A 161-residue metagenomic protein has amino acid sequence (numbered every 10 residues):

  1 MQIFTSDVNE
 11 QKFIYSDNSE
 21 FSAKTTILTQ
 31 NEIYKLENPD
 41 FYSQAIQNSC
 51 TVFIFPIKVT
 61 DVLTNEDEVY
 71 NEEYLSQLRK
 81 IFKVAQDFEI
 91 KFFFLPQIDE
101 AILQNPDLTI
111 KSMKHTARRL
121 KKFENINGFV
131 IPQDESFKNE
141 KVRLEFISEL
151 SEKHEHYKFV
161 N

Functional and structural regions predicted by a protein language model:
M1-V52, R118-K121: Non-catalytic accessory regions flanking glycosidase/transglycosidase catalytic cores in CAZymes
I3, L108, F146: Substrate-binding cleft/loops of secretory-pathway carbohydrate-active enzymes
T29-N31, P56-K58, P132-E135, N161: Structural motif
Y34-E100, L144-K158: Aromatic-lined substrate-binding rim segments of carbohydrate-active enzymes
D87, K114-N161: Active-site region of glycoside hydrolase catalytic domains
L95, P106, V130-I131: Hydrophobic alpha-helical segments and their capping/adjacent flexible loops that form interface surfaces
P96-I102, E135-K138: Short glycine/proline-centered loop/turn elements that form peptide/ligand docking sites
D99-R118: Active-site-adjacent "subsite" loops/lids of carbohydrate-active enzymes
